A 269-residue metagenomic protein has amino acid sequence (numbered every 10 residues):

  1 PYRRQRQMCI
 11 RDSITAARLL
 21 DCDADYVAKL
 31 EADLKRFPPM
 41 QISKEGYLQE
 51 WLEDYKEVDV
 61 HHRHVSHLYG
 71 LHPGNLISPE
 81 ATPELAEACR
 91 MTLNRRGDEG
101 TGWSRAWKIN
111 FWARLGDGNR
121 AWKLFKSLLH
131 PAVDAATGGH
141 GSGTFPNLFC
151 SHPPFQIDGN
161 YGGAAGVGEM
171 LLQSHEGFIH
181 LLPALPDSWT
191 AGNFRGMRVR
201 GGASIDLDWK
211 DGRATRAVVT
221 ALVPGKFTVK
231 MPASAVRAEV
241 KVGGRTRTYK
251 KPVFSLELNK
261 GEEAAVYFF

Functional and structural regions predicted by a protein language model:
P1-R6, I10: Single conserved hydrophobic/aromatic residue that forms the stacking wall/gate of nucleotide- or nucleobase-binding
R11-S174, F178, T215: Active-site core of glycosidic bond-cleaving carbohydrate-active enzymes
N119-K250, F254-F269: Non-catalytic C-terminal accessory modules of carbohydrate-active enzymes
